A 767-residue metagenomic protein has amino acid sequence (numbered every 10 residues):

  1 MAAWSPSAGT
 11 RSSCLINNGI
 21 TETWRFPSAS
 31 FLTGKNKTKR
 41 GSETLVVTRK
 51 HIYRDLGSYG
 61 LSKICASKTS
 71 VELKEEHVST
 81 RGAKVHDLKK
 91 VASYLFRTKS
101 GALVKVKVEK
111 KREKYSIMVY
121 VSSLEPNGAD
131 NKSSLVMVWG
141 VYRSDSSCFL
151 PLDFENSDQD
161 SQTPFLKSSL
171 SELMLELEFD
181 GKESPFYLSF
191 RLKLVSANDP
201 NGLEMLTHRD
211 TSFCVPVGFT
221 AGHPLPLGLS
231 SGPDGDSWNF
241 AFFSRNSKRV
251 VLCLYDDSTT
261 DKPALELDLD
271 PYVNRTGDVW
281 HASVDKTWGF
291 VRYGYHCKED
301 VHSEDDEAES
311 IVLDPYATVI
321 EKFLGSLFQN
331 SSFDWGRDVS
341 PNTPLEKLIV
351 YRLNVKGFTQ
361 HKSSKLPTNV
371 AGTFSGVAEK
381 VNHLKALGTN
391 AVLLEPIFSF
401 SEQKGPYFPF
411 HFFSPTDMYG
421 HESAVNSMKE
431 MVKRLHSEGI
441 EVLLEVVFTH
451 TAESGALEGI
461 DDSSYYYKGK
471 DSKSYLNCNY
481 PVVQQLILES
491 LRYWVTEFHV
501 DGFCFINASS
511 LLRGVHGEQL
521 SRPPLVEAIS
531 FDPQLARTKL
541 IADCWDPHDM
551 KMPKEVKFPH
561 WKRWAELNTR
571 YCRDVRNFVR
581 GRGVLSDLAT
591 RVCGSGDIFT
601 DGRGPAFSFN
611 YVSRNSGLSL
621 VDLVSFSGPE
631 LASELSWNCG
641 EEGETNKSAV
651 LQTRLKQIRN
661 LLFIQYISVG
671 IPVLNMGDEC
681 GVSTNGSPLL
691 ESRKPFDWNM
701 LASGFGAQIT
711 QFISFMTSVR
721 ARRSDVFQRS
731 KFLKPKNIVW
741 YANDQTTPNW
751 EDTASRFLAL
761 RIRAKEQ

Functional and structural regions predicted by a protein language model:
M1-D55, G60-S67: N-terminal chloroplast transit peptides
V47-A129, S144-G235, P263-E266, N274-K365 (+2 more regions): The feature marks proteins involved in alpha-glucan
A129-S133, F243-R249, W288: Short proline/glycine-enriched turn/loop motifs at strand-loop junctions of beta-rich domains
M137, F242, Y295, L353 (+12 more regions): Conserved, mostly hydrophobic/aromatic
S237-K248, N743-Q767: Carbohydrate-binding surface patches
F242, K248-E266: Beta-strand-rich binding/interaction modules
A317-L324, V515, S521-L689, F727 (+4 more regions): Conserved alpha/beta catalytic core and glycan-binding cleft of carbohydrate-active enzymes
N354-Q534, D597: Substrate-binding/active-site clefts of carbohydrate-active enzymes
